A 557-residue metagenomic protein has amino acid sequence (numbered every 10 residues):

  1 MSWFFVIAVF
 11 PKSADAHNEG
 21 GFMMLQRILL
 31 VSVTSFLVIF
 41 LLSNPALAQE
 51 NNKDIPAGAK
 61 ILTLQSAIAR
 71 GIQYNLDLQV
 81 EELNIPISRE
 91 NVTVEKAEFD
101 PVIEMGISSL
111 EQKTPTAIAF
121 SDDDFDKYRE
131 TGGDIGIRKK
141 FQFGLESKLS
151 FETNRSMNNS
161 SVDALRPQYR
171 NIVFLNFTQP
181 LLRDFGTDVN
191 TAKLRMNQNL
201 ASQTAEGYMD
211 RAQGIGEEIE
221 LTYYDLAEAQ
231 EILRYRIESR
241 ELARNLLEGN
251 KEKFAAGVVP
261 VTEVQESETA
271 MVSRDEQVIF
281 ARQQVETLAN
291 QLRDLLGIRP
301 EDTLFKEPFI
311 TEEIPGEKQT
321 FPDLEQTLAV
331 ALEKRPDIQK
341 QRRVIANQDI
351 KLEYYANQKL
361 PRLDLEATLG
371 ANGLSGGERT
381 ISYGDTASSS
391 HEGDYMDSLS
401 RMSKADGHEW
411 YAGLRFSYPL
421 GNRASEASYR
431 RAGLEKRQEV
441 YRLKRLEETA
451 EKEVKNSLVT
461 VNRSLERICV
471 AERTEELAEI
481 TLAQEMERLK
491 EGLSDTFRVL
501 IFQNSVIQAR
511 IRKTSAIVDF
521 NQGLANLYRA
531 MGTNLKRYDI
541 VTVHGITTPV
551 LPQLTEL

Functional and structural regions predicted by a protein language model:
W3, A205-V330, T460, Q484-E487 (+2 more regions): Periplasmic alpha-helical coiled-coil/stalk elements that build and connect Gram-negative outer-membrane
S32-S43: Bacterial N-terminal signal peptides
L47-I55, E111-K113, Q291-T303, E307 (+5 more regions): Acidic, low-complexity, intrinsically disordered peripheral segments
A48-E130, F177-A192, M196-Q198, T311-K351 (+9 more regions): Bacterial Sec-pathway N-terminal export signals of envelope proteins
Q79-L83, K96-A97, Q142-R170, L182-G207 (+9 more regions): Sec/SRP-type N-terminal targeting helices
M105-E111, L149-R155, L365-A371: Transmembrane beta-barrel strands of outer-membrane/channel proteins
K127-G133, Y169-V173, H408-W410: Residues that define the transmembrane beta-barrel architecture of outer-membrane proteins
